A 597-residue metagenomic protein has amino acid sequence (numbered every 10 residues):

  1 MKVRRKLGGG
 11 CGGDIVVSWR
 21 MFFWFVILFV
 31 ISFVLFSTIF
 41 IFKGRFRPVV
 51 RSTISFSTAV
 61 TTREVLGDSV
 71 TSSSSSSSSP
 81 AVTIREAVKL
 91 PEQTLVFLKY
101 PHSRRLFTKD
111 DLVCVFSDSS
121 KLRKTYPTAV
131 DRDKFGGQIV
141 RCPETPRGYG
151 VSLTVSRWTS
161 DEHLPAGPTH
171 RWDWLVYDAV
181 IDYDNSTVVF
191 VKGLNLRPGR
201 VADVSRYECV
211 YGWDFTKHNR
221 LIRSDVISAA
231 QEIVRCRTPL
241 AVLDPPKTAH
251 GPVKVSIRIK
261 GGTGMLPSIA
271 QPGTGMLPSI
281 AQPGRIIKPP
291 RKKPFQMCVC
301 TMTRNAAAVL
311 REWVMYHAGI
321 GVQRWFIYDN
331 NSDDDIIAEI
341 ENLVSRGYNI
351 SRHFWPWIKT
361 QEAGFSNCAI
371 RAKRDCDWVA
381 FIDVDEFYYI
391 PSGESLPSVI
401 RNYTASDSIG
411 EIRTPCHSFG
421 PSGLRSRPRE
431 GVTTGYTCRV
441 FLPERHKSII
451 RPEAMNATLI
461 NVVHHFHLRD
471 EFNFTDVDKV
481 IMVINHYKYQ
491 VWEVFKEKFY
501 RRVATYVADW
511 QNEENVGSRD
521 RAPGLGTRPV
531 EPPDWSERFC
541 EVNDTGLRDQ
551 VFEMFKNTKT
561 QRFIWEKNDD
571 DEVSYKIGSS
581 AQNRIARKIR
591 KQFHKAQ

Functional and structural regions predicted by a protein language model:
M1-Y149: Long, charged/polar, low-complexity intrinsically disordered N-terminal extensions that precede catalytic
K2-V50, E64, G137-R141, P146-W174 (+8 more regions): Catalytic-site signature of metal-activated, phosphate-bearing donor transferases, centered on the GT-A/GT-A-like
F97-R105, F190-G199: Short amphipathic, basic-aromatic surface patches that mediate peripheral association with negatively charged
T108-S119, V204-D214, Y316: Short alpha-helical elements within RNA-binding folds
Q271, I287-F295, C300, D333-A380 (+1 more regions): Active-site-proximal specificity loops/subdomain of glycosyltransferases
T301-M315, N331: Active-site beta-to-alpha loop of glycosyltransferases that engages the nucleotide-sugar donor
M315-R324: Short, acidic, metal-binding catalytic loop of nucleotide-sugar glycosyltransferases
R324-D329, S351-R352: Short hydrophobic alpha-helical runs that function as membrane-insertion/retention elements
